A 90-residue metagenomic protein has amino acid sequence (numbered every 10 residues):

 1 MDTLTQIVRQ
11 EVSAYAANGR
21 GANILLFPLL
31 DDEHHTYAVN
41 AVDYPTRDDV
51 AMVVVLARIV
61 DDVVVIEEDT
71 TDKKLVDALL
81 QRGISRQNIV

Functional and structural regions predicted by a protein language model:
M1-V90: Terminal domain-initiation and capping elements
